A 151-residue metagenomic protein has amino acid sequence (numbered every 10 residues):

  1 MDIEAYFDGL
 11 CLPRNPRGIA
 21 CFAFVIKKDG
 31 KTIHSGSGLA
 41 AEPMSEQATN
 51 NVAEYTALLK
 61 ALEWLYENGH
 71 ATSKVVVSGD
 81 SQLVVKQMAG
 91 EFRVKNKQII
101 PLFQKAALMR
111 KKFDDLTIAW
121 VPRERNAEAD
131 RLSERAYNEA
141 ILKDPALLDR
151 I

Functional and structural regions predicted by a protein language model:
M1-I3, H34, G38, E42 (+5 more regions): Residue-level signal for well-ordered alpha-helical segments
M1-V52, W64: RNase H-like nuclease fold core
L10-P16, L59-E139, K143: RNase H catalytic domain
V52, T56-K60: Short amphipathic alpha-helical face segments that pack within enzyme cores and frequently flank/anchor catalytic
L142-I151: Acidic two-metal-ion nuclease catalytic site recognized across multiple nuclease folds, prominently DnaQ/RNase D-T
